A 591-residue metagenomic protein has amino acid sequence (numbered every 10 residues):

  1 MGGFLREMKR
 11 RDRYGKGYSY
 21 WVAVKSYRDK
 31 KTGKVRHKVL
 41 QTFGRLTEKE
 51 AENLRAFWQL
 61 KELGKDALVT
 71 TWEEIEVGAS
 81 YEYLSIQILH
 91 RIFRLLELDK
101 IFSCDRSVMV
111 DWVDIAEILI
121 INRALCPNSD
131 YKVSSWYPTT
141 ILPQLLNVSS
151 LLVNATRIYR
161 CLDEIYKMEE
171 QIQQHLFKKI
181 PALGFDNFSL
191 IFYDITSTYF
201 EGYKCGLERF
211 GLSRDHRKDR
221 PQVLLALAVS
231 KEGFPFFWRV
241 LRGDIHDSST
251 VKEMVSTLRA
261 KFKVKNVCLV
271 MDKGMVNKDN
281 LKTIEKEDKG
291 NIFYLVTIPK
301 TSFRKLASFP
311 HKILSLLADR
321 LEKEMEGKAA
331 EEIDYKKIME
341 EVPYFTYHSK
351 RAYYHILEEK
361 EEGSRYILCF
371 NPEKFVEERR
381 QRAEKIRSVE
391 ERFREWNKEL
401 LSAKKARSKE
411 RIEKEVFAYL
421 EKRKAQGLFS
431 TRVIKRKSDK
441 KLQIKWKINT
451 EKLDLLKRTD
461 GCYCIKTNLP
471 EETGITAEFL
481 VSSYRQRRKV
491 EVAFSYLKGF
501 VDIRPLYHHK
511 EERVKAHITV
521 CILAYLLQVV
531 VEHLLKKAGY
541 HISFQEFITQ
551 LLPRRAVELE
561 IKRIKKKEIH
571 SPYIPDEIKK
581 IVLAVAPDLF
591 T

Functional and structural regions predicted by a protein language model:
M1-D114: Conserved glycine(s) in the ABC-transporter nucleotide-binding domain "signature"
G2-E7, G15, S19-Y20, K31 (+2 more regions): Anion-binding and metal-coordination hotspots
